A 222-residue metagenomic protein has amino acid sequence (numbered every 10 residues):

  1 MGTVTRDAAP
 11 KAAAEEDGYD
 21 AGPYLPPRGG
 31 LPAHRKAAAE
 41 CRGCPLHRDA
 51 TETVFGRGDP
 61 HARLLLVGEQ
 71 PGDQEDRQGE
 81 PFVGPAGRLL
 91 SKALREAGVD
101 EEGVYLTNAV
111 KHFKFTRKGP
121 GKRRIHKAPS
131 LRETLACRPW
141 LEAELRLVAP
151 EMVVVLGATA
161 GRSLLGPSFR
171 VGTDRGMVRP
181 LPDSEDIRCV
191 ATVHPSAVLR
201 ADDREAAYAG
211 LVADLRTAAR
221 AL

Functional and structural regions predicted by a protein language model:
G2-L222: A polyanion-binding, active-site-adjacent surface
